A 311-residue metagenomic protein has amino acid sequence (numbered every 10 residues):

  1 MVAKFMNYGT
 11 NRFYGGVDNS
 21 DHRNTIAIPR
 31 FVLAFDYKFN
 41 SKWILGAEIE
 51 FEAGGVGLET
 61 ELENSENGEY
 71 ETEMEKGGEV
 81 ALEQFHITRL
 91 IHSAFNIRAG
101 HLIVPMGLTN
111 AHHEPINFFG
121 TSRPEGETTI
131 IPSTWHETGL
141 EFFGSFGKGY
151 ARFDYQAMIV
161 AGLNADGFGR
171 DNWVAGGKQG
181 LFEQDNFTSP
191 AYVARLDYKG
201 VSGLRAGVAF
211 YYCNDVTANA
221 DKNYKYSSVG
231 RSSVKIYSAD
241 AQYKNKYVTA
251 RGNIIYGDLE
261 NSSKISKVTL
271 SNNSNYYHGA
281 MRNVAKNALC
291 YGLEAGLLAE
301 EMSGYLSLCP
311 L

Functional and structural regions predicted by a protein language model:
M1-F13, I159, A209-C213, K222: Short glycine/proline- and aromatic-enriched beta-strand/turn motifs that initiate or cap beta-hairpins
M1-N7, S20-A165, T188-V193, D197-R205 (+2 more regions): Outer membrane beta-barrel
R12-D21, G57-K76, N164-F182, T217-V229 (+1 more regions): Solvent-exposed loop segments that connect transmembrane elements
V17-N19, F85, G100-I103, I255 (+2 more regions): Short N-terminal helix-initiation segments at or just after the protein's N-terminus
G167, N172-N219: Loop-centered beta-sheet repeat module
Y198-L311: Detector for outer-membrane/organellar transmembrane beta-barrel domains, recognizing the amphipathic beta-strand
